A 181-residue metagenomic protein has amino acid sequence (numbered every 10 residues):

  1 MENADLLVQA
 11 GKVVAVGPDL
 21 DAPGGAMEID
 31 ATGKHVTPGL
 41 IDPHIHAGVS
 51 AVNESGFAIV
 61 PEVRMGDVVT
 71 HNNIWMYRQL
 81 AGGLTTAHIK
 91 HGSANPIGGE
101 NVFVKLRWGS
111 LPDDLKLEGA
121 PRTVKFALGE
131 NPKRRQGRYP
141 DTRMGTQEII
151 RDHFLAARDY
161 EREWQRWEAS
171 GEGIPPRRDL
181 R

Functional and structural regions predicted by a protein language model:
M1-T37: Histidine-rich, glycine-flanked metal-binding segment
D5, G24, L40, V63 (+4 more regions): Solvent-exposed, flexible loop/coil residues
V8, A15, I74, R78 (+2 more regions): Extracytoplasmic/secreted proteins, especially bacterial periplasmic and envelope-associated proteins
V13-A15, G33, N53-E54, R64-D67 (+3 more regions): Glycine-rich loops and low-complexity Gly/Arg-rich segments that provide flexible linkers or classic glycine-based
D21-H35, H44, R107-S110, E118-P121 (+1 more regions): A signal for specific C-terminal beta-sheet/loop modules enriched in small/flexible residues with GP/PG/PP motifs
A22, S55-F57, V102: Short, glycine/charged-enriched secondary-structure capping and boundary segments
A31-H91, N95-P96: Metal-associated gating/positioning segment near the N- to mid-region
L80-R181: Polyanionic/metal-chelating signatures
